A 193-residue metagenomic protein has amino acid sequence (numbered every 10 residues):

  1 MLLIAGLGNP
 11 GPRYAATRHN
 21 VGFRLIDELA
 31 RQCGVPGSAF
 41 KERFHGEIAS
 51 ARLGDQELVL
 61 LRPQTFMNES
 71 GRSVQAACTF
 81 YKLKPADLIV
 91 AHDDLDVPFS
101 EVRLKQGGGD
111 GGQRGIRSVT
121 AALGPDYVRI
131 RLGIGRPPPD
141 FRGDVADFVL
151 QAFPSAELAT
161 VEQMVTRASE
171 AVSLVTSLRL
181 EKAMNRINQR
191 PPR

Functional and structural regions predicted by a protein language model:
L2-G107, R117-I130, P138-A146, Q151 (+2 more regions): Nucleotide and nucleotide-moiety/phosphate-recognizing core
D110: Conserved TIR/SEFIR loop-to-helix hotspot centered on a Trp-containing motif with a nearby acidic residue
Q113: Active-site YXXXK catalytic motif of short-chain dehydrogenase/reductase
